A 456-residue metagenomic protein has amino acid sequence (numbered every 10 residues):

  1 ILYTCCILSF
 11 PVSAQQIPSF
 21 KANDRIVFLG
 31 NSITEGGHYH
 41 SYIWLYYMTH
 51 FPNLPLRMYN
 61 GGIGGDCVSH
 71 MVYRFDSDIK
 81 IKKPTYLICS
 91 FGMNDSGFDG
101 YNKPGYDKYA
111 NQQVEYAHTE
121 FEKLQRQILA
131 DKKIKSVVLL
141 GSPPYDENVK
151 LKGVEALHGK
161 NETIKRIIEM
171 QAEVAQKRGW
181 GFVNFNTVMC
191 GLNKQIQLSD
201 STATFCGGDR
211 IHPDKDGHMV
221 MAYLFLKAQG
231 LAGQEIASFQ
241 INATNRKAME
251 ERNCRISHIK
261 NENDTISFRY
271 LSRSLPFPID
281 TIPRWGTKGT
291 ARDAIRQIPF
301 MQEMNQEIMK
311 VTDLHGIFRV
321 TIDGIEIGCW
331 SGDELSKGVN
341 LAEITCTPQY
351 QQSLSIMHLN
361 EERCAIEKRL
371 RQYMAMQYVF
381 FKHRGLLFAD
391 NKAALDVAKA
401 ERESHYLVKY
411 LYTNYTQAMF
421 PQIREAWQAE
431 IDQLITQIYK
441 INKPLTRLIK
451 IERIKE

Functional and structural regions predicted by a protein language model:
I1-Q16: Bacterial Sec-dependent N-terminal signal peptides
I7, E35, F98-D99: A generic signature of intrinsically disordered, low-complexity regions enriched in glycine/proline and charged/polar
V12, H38-Y42: Short acidic/polar alpha-helix capping motifs at helix-coil junctions
S13, I26, T204-C206: Preference for short coil/turn "hinge" residues that link or interrupt alpha-helices
Q16-A22: N-terminal pre-domain segments of enzymes
F20, S41-R57, D66, H70-E456: Alpha-helical cap/lid subdomain in secreted, periplasmic, or secretory-pathway luminal O-acyl-processing enzymes
D24-H38, G64-C67: Catalytic nucleophile-elbow at a beta strand-turn-alpha helix junction centered on a G-D-S/GDSL motif, marking
G61: The conserved SAM/SAH-binding core of class I Rossmann-like methyltransferase domains, concentrating on the hydrophobic
